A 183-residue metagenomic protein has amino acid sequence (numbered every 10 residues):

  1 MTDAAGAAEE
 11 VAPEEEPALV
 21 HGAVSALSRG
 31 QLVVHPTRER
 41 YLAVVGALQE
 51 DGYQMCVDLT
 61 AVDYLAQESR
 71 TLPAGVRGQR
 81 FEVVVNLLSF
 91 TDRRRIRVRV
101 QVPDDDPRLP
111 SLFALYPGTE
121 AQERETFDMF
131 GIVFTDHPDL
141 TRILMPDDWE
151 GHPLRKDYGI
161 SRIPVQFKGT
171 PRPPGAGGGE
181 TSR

Functional and structural regions predicted by a protein language model:
M1-R183: Terminal low-complexity/charged segments
